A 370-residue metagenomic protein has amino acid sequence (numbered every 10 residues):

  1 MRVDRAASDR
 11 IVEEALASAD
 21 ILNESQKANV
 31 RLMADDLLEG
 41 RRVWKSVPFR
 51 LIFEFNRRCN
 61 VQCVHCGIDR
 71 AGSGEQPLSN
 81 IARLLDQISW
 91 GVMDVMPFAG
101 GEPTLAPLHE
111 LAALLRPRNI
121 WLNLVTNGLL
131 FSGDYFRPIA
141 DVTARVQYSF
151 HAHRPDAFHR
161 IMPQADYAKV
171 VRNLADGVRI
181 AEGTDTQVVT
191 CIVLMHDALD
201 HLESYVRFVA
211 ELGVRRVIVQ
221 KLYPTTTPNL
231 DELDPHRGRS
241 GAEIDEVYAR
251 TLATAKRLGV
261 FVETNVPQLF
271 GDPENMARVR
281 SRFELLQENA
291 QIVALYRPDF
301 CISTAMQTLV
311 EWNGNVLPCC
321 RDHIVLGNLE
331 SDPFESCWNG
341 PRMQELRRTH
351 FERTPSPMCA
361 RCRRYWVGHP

Functional and structural regions predicted by a protein language model:
M1-G72, D86-S89, Q268-Y296, A305-Q307 (+3 more regions): N-terminal pre-core extensions flanking Radical SAM catalytic domains
R2-E14, E54, E75-S79, H109 (+3 more regions): Radical SAM enzyme [4Fe-4S]-AdoMet core and its adjacent flexible, acidic and glycine-rich loops/tails across
F49, M93-D94, A144, R215: Short acidic/polar active-site loop segments enriched in Thr and Asp
R57-C59, G128, L194: Short, flexible loop/turn elements at secondary-structure junctions
G67, M96-P97, Q147, I218: Conserved beta-strand positions in the central sheet of alpha/beta enzyme cores
R70, A99-G100, F150, K221 (+1 more regions): Residues that line or immediately flank small-molecule/substrate-binding pockets and catalytic motifs
G72-V125, L129-D141: Conserved Radical SAM active-site core
M96, T190, T264-N265, E345-R347: Short, hydrophobic secondary-structure boundary micro-motifs
